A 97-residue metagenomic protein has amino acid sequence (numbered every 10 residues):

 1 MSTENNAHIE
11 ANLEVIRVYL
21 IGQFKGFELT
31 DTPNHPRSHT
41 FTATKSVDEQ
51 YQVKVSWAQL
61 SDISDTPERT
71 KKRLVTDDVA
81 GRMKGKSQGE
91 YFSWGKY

Functional and structural regions predicted by a protein language model:
M1-D31, D62-W94: Negatively charged, low-complexity tracts enriched in Asp/Glu with abundant Ser/Thr
R17-K54: Amphipathic, interaction-prone secondary-structure segments
E49-P67: Short, charged early-sequence alpha-helical segments and their helix-coil boundaries
